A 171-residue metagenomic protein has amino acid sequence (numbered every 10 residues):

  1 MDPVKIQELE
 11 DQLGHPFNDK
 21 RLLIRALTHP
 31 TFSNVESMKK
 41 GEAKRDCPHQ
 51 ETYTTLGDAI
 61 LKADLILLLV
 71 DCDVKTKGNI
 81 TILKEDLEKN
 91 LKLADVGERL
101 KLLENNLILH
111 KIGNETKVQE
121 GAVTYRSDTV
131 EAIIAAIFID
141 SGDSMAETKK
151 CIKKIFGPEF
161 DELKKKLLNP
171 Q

Functional and structural regions predicted by a protein language model:
M1-Q171: Double-stranded RNA-binding/processing signature
